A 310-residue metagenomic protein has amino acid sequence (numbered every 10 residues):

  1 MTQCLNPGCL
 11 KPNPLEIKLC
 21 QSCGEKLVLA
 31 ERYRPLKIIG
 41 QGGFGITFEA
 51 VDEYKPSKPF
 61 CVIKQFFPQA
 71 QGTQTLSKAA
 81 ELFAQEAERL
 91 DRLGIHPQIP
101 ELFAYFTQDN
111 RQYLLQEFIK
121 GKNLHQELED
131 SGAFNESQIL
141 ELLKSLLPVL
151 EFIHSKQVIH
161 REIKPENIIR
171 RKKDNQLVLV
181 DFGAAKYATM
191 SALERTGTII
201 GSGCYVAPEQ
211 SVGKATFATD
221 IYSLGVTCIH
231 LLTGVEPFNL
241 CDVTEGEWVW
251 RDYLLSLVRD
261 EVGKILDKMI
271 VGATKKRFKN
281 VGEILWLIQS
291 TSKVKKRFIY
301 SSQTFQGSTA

Functional and structural regions predicted by a protein language model:
L36-G43, T47: Protein kinase glycine-rich loop
G72-R92: AlphaC helix of the eukaryotic protein kinase fold
A104-Y105: Activation-segment/catalytic-loop signature of the eukaryotic protein kinase fold
D109-N123, E127: Conserved short submotifs of the Hanks-type protein kinase catalytic core that shape the nucleotide-binding pocket
L142-L143: Activation segment signature within eukaryotic-like protein kinase domains
H154-R171: Catalytic-loop of the protein kinase fold
E194-E209: Conserved activation segment of eukaryotic-like protein kinases, specifically the C-terminal portion of the activation
D220: Conserved catalytic-loop aspartate of Hanks-type protein kinases
